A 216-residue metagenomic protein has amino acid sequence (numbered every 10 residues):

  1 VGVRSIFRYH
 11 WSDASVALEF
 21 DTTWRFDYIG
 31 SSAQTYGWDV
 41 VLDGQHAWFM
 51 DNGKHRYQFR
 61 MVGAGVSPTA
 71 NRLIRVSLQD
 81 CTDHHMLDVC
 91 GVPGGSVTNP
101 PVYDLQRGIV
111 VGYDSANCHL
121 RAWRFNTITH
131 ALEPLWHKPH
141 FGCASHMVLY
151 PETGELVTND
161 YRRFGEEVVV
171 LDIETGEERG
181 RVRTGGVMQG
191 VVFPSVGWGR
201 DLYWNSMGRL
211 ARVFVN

Functional and structural regions predicted by a protein language model:
V1, A47-M50, I109-G112, E155-N159 (+1 more regions): Conserved beta-propeller blade signature
R4, G53-H55, A116, R162 (+1 more regions): Residue-level signature of beta-propeller blades and closely related beta-rich strand-turn architectures in secreted
H10-A14, S77-C81, F125-T129, D172-G176 (+1 more regions): Short loop/turn segments that connect beta-strands within beta-propeller blades
V16-G30, W48, T82-G91, N126 (+2 more regions): Aromatic (tryptophan-biased) beta-strands that constitute blades/sheets of beta-rich domains
D27-G44, V89-Q106, H140-E152, V187-G199: Repeated scaffold domains used in trafficking and secretory/extracellular systems, primarily beta-propellers
D51-P68: Short, conserved, GDST-rich strand-edge loop motifs in beta-rich repeat architectures
D104, I109-W123, L132-I173: Loop/turn-rich, solvent-exposed surfaces of beta-rich toroidal or solenoidal domains
T184-N216: Blade-level signature of beta-propeller repeat domains, shared across WD40, Kelch, NHL, RCC1 and BNR/Asp-box propellers
